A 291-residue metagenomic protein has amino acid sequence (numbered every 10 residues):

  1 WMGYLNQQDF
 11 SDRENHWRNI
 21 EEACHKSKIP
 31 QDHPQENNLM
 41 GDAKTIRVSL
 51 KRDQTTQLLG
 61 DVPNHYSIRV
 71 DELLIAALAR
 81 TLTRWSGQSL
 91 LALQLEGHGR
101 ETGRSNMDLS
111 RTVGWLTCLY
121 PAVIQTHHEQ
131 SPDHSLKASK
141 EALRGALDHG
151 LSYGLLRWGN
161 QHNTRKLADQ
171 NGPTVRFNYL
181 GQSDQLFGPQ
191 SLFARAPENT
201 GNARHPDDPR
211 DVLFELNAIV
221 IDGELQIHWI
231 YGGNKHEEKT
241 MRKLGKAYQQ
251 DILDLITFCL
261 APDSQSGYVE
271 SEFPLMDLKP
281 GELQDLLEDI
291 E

Functional and structural regions predicted by a protein language model:
W1-K44, D277-E291: Short amphipathic alpha-helices and their capping loops
M2-H16, D61-I75, A79, W85-N202 (+3 more regions): His-Asp-centered acyl/peptidyl-transfer active-site segments
P34-Q35, S105-T112, L213-I219: Short beta-strand/turn micro-motifs at beta-sheet edges
N37-G41, T112-T117, V220-G223: Short, flexible turn/loop "capping" segments at secondary-structure junctions
G41-T55: DNA breakage-rejoining catalytic core of tyrosine-based enzymes
K44-I46, C118, P173-V175, F214 (+1 more regions): Change "...and in nucleic-acid phosphodiester-cleaving endonucleases..." to "...and in nucleic-acid processing enzymes
R80-T81, L216: Non-catalytic extracellular/lumenal binding modules and the flexible linkers that connect them in large secreted
S89-E96, H127-S135, Y153-G154, H205-M276: Extended, hydrophobic beta-loop-alpha segments that form or line the acyl/peptidyl-thioester binding and transfer paths
